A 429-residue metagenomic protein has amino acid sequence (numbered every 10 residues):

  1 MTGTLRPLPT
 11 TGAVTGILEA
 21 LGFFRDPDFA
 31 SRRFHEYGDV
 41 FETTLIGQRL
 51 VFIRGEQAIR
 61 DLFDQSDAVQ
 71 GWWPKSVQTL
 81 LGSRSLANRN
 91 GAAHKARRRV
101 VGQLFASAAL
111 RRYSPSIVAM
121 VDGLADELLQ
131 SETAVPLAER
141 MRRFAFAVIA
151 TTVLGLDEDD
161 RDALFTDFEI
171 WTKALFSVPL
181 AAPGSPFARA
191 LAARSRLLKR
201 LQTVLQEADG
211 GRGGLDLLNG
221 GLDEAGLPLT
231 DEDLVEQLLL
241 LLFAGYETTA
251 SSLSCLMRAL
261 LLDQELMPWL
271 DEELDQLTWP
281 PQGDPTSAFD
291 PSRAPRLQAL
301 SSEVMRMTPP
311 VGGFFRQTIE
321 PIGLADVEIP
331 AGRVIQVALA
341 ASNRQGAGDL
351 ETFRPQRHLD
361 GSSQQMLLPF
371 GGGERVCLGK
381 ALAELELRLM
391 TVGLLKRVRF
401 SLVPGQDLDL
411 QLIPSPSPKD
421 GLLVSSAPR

Functional and structural regions predicted by a protein language model:
M1-L8, Q70-Q78, A93, A109-L253: Cytochrome P450 heme-thiolate monooxygenase catalytic core
M1-S85, R89-A92, A96, M120-G123 (+2 more regions): N-terminal membrane-proximal hinge/A-helix region immediately C-terminal to the signal-anchor transmembrane segment
P7-T11, V118, D167, R212 (+4 more regions): Cytochrome P450 I-helix active-site segment
I17-G38, T203, P281-A325, R357: Conserved cytochrome P450 K-helix E-x-x-R motif and the immediately C-terminal K′/meander segment
F34, V121, T166-W171, D275-L277 (+2 more regions): Cytochrome P450 proximal C-terminal region
A68, V337-G361: Conserved cytochrome P450 K-helix/beta-meander segment immediately N-terminal to the heme-binding cysteine loop
R99, Q282-F289, E351, R357-V392 (+1 more regions): Cytochrome P450 heme-thiolate "Cys pocket" and heme-binding signature region
Y246-E273, A381-V398: Cytochrome P450 catalytic-core helices
